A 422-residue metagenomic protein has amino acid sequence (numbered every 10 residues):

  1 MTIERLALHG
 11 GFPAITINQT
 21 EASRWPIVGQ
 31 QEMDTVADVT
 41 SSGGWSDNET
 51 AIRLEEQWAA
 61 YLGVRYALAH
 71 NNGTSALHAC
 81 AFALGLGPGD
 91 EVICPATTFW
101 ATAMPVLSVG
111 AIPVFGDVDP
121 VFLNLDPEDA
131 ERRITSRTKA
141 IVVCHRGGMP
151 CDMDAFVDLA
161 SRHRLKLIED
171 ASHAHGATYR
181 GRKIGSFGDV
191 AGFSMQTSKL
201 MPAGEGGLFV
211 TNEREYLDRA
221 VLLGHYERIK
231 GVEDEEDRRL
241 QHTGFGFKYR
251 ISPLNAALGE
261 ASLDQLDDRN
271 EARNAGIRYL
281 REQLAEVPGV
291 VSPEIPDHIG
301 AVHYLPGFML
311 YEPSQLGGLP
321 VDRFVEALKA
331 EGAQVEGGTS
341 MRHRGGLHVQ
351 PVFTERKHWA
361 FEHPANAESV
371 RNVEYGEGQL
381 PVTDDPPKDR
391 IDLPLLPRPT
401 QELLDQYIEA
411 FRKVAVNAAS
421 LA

Functional and structural regions predicted by a protein language model:
M1-A83, G87, F156, S161 (+3 more regions): Conserved PLP-binding active-site segment in aminotransferase class I/II-type PLP enzymes
Q31, T35, R53, Q57 (+5 more regions): A non-catalytic, amphipathic alpha-helix used as a structural packing/dimerization or gating element in enzyme scaffolds
F82-A171, T178: PLP-dependent aminotransferase-like
D158-K166, L208-Y226, G318-L319, R323-A333: Basic phosphate/pyrophosphate-binding loop/patch that engages nucleotide-derived ligands
A174-R180, I184-L305: Active-site region of PLP-dependent enzymes
R228-D237, E282-L284, D297, R323-I391 (+1 more regions): Conserved PLP cofactor-binding pocket of PLP-dependent enzymes
S314-R323, P399-D405: Short, conserved charged micro-motifs
